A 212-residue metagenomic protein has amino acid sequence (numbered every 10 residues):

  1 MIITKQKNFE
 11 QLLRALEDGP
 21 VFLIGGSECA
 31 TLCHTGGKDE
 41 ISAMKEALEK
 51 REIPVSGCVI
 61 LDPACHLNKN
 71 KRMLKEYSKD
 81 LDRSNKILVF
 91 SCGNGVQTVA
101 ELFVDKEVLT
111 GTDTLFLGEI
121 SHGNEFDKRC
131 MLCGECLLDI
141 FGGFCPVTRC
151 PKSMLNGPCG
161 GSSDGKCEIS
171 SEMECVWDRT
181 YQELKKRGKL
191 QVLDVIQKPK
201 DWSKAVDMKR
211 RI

Functional and structural regions predicted by a protein language model:
M1-D62, K75-I87, E101-I140, F144-I212: Iron-sulfur (Fe-S) cluster-binding modules
D62-N70: Ligand-binding beta-strand-loop-alpha-helix segment within the catalytic cores of soluble metabolic enzymes
V89-G93: N-terminal glycine-rich "phosphate-gripper" loop used for MgATP/nucleotide binding and carboxylate activation
G95-T98: Short, well-ordered alpha-helical microsegments
